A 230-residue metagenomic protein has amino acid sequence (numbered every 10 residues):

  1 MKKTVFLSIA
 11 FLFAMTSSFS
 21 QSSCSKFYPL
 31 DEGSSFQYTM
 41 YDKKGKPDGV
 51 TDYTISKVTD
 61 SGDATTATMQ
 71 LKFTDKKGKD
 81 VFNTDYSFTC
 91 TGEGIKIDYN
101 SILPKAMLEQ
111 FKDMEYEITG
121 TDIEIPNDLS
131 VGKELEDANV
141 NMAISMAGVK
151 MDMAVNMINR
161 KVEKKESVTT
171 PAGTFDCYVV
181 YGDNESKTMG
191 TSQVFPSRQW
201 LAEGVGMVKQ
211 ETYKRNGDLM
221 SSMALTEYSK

Functional and structural regions predicted by a protein language model:
M1-C24: Bacterial Sec-dependent N-terminal signal peptides
T4-V5, F11, Y28-L30, T65 (+7 more regions): Alpha-helical protein-protein interaction elements
F11, T16, D31-S34, K133: Generic low-complexity, intrinsically disordered sequence content enriched in small uncharged/hydrophobic residues
Q21-D85, M142-K230: Acidic, serine/threonine-rich low-complexity disordered tracts
Q70-K72, K96-K105: Short, surface-exposed secondary-structure junctions/capping segments
V81-N100: Intrinsically disordered, low-complexity, charged/polar segments
G92, S101-F175: Solvent-exposed helix/loop surface patches that form functional interfaces
